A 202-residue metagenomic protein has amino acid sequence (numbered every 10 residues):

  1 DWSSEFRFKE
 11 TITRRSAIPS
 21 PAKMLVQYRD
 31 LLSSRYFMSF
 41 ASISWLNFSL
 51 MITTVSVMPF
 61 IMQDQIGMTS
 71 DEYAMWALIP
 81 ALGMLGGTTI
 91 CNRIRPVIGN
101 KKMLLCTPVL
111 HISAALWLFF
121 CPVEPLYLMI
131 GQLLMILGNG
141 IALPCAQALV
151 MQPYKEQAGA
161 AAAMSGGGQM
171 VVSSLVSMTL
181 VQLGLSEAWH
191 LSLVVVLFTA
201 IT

Functional and structural regions predicted by a protein language model:
K9-F40: Juxtamembrane intracellular "pre-TM" segments in multi-pass secondary transporters
S33-T53, L133-L134: Pair of pore-lining "gating" transmembrane helices in MFS-fold secondary transporters
S56-D71: Short amphipathic helix-loop junctions that connect adjacent transmembrane helices in Major Facilitator Superfamily/SLC
S70-L78, A162-A163: Small-residue hotspots at the loop-to-helix junctions and early N-terminal turns of transmembrane alpha-helices
M75-M84, Q169: Transmembrane alpha-helical segments of major facilitator superfamily
G86-N100: Helix-to-loop junctions at the C-terminal end of transmembrane segments in multipass secondary transporters
K101-A146: C-terminal transmembrane helical hairpin of 12-TM major facilitator-type secondary transporters
L137, Q147-L185, W189, V194-V195: A late C-terminal transmembrane helix in Major Facilitator Superfamily
